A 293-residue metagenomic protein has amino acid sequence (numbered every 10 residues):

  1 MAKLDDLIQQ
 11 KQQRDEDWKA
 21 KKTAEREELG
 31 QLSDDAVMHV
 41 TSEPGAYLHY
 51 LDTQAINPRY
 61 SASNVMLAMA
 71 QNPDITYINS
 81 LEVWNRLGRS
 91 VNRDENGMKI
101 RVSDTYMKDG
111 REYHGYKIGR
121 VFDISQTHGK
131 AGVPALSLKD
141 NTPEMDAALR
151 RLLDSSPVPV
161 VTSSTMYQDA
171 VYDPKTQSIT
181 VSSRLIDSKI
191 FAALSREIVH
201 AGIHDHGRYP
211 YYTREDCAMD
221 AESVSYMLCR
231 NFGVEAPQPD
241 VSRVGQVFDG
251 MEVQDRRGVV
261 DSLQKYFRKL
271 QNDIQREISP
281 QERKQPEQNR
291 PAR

Functional and structural regions predicted by a protein language model:
M1-R293: N-terminal accessory/interface modules of nucleic-acid-binding and processing proteins
